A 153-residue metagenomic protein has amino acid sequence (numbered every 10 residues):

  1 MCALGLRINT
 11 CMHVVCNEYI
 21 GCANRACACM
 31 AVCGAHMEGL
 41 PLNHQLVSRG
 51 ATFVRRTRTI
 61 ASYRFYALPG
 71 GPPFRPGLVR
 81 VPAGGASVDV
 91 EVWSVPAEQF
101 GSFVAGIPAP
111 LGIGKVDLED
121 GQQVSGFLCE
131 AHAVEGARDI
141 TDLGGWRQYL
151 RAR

Functional and structural regions predicted by a protein language model:
M1-R7, E18-G21: Structural helix-boundary/capping segments
G21-R153: Glycine-aromatic micro-motifs
